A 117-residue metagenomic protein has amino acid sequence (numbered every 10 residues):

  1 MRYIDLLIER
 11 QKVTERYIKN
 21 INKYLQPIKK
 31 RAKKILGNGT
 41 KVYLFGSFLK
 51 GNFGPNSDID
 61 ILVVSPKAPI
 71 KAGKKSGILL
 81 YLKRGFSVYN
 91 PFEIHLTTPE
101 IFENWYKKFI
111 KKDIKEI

Functional and structural regions predicted by a protein language model:
M1-Y43, L49-N56, S65-I117: Catalytic core of pol beta-like nucleotidyltransferases
I59: Residue-level detector of short, conserved catalytic/binding motifs and their immediate flanks
